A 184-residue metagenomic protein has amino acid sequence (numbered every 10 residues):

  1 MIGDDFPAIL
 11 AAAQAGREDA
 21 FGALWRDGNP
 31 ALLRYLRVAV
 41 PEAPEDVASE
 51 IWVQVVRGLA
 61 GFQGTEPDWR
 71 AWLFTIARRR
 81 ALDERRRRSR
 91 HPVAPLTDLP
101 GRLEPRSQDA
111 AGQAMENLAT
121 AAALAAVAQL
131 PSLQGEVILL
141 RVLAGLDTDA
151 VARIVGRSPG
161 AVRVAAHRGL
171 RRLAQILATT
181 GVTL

Functional and structural regions predicted by a protein language model:
I2-F6, H91-T120, D147: Internal acidic/polar
A8-A12, A122-P131: Short amphipathic alpha-helical boundary/capping segments
Q14-A23, L33-E50, Q63, T183-L184: Short, charged helix-capping/linker segments at alpha-helix termini
L24-E42, G58, V127, I176-T179: Amphipathic, Lys/Arg- and hydrophobic-enriched alpha-helical face
V38, R57-G64, T75-L96, P105 (+1 more regions): Arg/Lys-rich amphipathic alpha helix in sigma70-family domain 2
D46-V53, P67-R79: Structural recognition of an alpha-helix C-terminal capping motif at a helix-to-coil junction
R78, L82, Q134, L143 (+3 more regions): DNA-recognition helix of helix-turn-helix
A123, V137-I138: Short alpha-helical "packing" element that flanks the helix-turn-helix/winged-helix DNA-binding module
